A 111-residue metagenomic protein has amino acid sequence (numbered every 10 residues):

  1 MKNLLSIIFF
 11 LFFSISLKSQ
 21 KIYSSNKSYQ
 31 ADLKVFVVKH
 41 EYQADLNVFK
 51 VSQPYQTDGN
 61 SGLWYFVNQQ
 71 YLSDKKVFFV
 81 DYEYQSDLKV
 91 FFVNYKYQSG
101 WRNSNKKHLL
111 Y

Functional and structural regions predicted by a protein language model:
M1-K21: Bacterial Sec-dependent N-terminal signal peptides
S19-Y111: Repetitive, compositionally biased segments used for assembly/scaffolding
